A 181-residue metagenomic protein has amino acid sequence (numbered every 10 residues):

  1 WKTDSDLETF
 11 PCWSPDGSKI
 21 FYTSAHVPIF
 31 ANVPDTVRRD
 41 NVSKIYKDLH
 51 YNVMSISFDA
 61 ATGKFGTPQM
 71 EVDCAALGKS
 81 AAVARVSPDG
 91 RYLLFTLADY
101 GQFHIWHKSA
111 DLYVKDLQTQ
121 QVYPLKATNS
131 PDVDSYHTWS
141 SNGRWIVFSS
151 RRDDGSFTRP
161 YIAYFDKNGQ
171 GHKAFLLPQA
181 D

Functional and structural regions predicted by a protein language model:
W1-E8, T23-S57, V72-S80, T96-L112 (+2 more regions): A flexible loop/linker signature enriched in serine peptidases of the S9 family
W1-L7, S57-A82, V114-V133, Y164-D181: Multi-bladed beta-propeller domains
W13-K19, D59-K64: Secondary-structure boundary elements
S14-D16, S87, S140: Structural WD40 beta-propeller signal
G17-F21, G90-L93, I146: Hydrophobic beta-strand positions that form the internal "hydrophobic ladder" of WD40/Gbeta-like beta-propeller blades
K19, P28, A61, G101 (+3 more regions): Surface-exposed, flexible loop/turn segments at secondary-structure boundaries
V133-R144: C-terminal, well-structured subdomains that either form a transmembrane helix-short loop-helix hairpin in multi-pass
